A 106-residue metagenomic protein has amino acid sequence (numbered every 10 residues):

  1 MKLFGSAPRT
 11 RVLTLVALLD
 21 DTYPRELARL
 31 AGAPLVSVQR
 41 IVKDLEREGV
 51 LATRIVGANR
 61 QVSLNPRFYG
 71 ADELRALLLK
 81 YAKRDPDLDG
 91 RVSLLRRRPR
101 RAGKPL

Functional and structural regions predicted by a protein language model:
M1-R9, Y23, A52-L79: Short, cationic-aromatic polyanion-contact patches
L3, V16-L19: Short helix-capping/hinge SLiMs at alpha-helix to coil transitions
T10-T14: Pre-recognition alpha-helix immediately N-terminal to the DNA-recognition helix within helix-turn-helix or winged-helix
D21-L30: Short acidic, hydrophobic short linear motifs in intrinsically disordered regions
V36: Key DNA-contact positions within bacterial/archaeal DNA-binding proteins
V42-K43: Short, hydrophobic-biased segments on the C-terminal half of alpha helices that form "recognition helices"
G49: Glycine-centered, phosphate/nucleic-acid-interacting loop/turn motifs that mediate DNA/RNA or nucleotide
Y69-L106: Amphipathic alpha-helical dimerization/coiled-coil segments that flank or bridge DNA-binding/regulatory modules
